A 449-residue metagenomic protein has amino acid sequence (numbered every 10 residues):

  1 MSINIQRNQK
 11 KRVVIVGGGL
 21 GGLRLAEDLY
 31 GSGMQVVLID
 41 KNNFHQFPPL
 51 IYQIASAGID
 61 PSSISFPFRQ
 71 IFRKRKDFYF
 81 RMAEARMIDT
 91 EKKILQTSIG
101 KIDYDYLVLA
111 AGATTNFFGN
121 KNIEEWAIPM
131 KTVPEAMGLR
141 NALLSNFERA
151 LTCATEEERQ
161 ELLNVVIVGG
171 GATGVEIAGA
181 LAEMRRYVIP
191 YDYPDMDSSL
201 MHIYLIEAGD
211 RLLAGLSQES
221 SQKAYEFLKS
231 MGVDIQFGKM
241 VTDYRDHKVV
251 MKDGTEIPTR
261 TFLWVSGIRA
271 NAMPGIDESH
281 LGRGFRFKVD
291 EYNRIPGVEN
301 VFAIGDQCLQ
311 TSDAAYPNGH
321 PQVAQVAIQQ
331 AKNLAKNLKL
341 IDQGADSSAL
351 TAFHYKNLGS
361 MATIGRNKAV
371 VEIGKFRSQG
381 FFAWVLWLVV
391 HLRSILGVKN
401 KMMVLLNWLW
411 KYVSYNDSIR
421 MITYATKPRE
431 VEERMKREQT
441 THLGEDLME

Functional and structural regions predicted by a protein language model:
M1-V14, F78-V166, L263: FAD-binding core/adjacent interface of flavoenzyme oxidoreductases
S2-Y79, A172-G215, L263, E449: Beta1-alpha1 glycine-rich phosphate/pyrophosphate-binding loop at the start of Rossmann-like nucleotide-binding domains
K10, K336-E449: C-terminal, flexible cofactor-proximal segment of oxidoreductases
V14-V16, I102-G112, V241, V249 (+2 more regions): Short hydrophobic core segments
G21, G112-T115, A178, I268-A270: Short glycine-rich anion-binding loops that position phosphate/pyrophosphate groups of nucleotides and phosphorylated
V36, V323-D342, M361: An active-site-proximal "capping" alpha-helix that borders the catalytic cofactor pocket
K76-M87, A182-E291, G297: A Rossmann-like FAD-binding core segment of flavoenzymes
E125-T155, H247-V250, E256-Q329: FAD-site-proximal beta/loop scaffold in flavoenzymes
